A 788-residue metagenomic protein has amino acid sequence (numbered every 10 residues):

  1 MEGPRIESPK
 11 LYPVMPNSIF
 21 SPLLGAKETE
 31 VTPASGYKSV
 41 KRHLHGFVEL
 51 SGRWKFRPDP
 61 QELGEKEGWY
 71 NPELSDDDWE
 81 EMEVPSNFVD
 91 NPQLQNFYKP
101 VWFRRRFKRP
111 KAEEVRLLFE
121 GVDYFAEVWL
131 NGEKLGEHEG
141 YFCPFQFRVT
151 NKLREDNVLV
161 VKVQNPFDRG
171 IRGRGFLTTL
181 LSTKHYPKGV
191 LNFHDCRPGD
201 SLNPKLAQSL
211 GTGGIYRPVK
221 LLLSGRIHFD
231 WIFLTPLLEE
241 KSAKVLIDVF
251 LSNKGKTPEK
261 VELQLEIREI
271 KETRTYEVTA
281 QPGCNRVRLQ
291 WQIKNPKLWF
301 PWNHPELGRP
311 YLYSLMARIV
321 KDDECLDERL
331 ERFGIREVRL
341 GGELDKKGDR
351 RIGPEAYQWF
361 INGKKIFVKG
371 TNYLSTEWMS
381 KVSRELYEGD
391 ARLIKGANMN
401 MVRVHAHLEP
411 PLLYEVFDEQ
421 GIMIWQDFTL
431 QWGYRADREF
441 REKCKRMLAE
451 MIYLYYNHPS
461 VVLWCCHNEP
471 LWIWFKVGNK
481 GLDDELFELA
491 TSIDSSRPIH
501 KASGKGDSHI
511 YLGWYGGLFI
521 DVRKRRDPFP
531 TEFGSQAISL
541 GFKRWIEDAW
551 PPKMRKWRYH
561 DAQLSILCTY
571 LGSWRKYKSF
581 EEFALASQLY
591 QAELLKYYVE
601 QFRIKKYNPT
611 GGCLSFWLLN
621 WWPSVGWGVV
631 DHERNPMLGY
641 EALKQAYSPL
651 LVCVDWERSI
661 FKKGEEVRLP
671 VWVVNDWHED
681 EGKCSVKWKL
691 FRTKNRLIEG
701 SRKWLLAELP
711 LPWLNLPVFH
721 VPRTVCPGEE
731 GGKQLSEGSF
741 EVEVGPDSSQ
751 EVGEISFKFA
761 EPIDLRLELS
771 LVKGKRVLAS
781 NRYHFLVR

Functional and structural regions predicted by a protein language model:
M1-V404, M447, L463, D483 (+5 more regions): Secreted/periplasmic carbohydrate-active enzymes, especially glycoside hydrolases
M401-H632: Substrate-binding/catalytic cleft of secreted carbohydrate-active enzymes, primarily glycoside hydrolases
